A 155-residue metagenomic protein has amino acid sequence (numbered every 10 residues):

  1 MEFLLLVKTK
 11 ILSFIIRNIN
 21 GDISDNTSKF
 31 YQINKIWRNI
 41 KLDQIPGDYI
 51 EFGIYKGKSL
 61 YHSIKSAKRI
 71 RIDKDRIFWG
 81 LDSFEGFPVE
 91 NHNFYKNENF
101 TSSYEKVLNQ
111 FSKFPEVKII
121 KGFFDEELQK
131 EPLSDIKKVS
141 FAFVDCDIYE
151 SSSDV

Functional and structural regions predicted by a protein language model:
F3-S24, D43-V155: S-adenosylmethionine/decaboxylated-SAM
N20-K35: Short linear elements at protein peripheries
Y31-I45: Conserved alpha-helix/loop element of class I SAM-dependent methyltransferases that forms part of the SAM/SAH-binding
